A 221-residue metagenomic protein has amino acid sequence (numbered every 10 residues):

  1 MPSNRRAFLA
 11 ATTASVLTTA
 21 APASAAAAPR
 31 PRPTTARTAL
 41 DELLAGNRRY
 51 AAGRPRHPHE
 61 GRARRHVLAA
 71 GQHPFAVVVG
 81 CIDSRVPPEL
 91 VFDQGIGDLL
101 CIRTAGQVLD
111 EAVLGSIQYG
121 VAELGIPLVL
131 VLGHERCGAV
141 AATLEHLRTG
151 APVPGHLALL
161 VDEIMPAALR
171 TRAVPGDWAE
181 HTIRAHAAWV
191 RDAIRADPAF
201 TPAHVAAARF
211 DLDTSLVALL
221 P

Functional and structural regions predicted by a protein language model:
M1-S15: N-terminal secretory signal peptides and thylakoid transit peptides that target proteins across membranes
P22-A52, R56-E60: C-terminal segment of N-terminal export signals and the immediately downstream linker at the start of the mature
L43, V78, V131, A207: Divalent metal-coordination and catalytic microenvironments
R56-G115: Conserved beta-strand-loop surface patch within small alpha/beta domains used for substrate/adaptor or ligand engagement
L68-Q72, F92-Q94, E123, A199-P202 (+1 more regions): Solvent-exposed alpha-helices and their adjacent loops that cap or buttress functional pockets in soluble metabolic
L90-V174, L212: Short HxH-centered metal-ligating active-site micro-motif
V161-V205: Polyanion-binding loop/helix "lid" in catalytic or ligand-binding cores
H204-A206, F210-P221: Accessory alpha-helical/coil subdomains and C-terminal extensions that flank or cap enzyme catalytic cores
